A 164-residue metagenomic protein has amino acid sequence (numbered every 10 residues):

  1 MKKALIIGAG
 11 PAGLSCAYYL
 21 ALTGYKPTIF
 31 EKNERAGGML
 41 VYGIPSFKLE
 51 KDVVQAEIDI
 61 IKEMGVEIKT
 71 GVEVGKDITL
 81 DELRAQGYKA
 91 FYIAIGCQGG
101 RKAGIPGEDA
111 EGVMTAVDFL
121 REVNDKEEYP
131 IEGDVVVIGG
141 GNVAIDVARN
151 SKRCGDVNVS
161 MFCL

Functional and structural regions predicted by a protein language model:
M1-K3, L22, A56, A110-V117: Extreme N-terminal leader/targeting segments of oxidoreductases
L5-F30, T70-L80, G99-R101, D118-L164: Rossmann-like dinucleotide/flavin-binding elements
N33-A36: Helix N-cap at the beta1-alpha1 junction of Rossmann-like dinucleotide-binding domains, i.e., the first residues
M39-Y88: N-terminal Rossmann-like dinucleotide/flavin-binding domain of flavoprotein oxidoreductases that bind FAD/FMN
A85, P106-G107, E127-I131: Solvent-exposed alpha-helices and their adjacent loops that cap or buttress functional pockets in soluble metabolic
K89, E111, G133: Conserved acidic residues
A94-M114: Flavin (primarily FAD) binding-site architecture
